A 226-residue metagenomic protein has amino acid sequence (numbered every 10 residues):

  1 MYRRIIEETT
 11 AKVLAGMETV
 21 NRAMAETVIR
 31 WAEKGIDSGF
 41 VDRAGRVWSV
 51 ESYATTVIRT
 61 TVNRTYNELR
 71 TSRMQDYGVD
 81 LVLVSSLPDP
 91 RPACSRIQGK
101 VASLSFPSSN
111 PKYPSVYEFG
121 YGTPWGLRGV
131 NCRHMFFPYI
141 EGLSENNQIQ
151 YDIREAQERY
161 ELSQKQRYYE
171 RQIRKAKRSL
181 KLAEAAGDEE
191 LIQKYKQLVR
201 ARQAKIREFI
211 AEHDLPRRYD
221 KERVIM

Functional and structural regions predicted by a protein language model:
M1-W125, I140-M226: Domain-core detector
W125-P138: Short beta-strand-alpha-helix junction that forms the catalytic/metal-binding core of metal-dependent nuclease domains
